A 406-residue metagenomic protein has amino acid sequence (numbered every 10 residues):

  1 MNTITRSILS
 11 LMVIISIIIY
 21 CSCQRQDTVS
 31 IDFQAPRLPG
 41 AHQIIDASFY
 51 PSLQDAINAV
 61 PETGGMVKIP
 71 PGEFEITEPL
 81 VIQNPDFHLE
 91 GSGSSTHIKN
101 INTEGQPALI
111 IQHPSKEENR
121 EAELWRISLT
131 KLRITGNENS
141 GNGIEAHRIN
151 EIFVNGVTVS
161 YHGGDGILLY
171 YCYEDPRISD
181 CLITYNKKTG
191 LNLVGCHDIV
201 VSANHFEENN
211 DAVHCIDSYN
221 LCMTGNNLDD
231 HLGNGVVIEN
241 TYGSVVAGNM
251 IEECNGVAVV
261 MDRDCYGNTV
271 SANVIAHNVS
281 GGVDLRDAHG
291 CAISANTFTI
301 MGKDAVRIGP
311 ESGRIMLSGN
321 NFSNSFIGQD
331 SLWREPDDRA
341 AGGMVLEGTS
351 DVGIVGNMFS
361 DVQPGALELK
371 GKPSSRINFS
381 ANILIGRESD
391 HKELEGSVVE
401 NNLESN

Functional and structural regions predicted by a protein language model:
S10-I19: Bacterial N-terminal signal peptides
I19-L38: Bacterial Sec-dependent signal peptides at the C-terminal "C-region" and cleavage site
A41-P70: Acidic Gly/Asp/Thr-rich repetitive segments characteristic of extracellular carbohydrate-active and adhesion proteins
Q54, N58-E62, F74-E90, H97-T130 (+5 more regions): Extracellular beta-strand-rich solenoid/capping regions of secreted or surface-exposed proteins that bind or remodel
G65, I76-P79, S94, K99-Q106 (+11 more regions): Short glycine/acidic-rich loop motifs that flank beta-strands on beta-rich extracellular proteins
H88, I110-T130, N150-N155, Y171-S179 (+9 more regions): Surface-exposed loop/turn motifs in large extracellular/passenger domains
R120-N210, H214: Right-handed parallel beta-helix
